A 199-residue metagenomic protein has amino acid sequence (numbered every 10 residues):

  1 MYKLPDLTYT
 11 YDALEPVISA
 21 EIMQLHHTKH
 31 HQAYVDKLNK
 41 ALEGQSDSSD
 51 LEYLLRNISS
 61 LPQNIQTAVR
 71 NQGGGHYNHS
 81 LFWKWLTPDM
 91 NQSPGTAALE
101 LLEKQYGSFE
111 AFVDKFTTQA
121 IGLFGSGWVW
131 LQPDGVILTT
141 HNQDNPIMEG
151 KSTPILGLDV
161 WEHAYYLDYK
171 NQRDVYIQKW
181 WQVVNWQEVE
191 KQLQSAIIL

Functional and structural regions predicted by a protein language model:
M1-L199: Feature for soluble, non-membrane regions of globular proteins
